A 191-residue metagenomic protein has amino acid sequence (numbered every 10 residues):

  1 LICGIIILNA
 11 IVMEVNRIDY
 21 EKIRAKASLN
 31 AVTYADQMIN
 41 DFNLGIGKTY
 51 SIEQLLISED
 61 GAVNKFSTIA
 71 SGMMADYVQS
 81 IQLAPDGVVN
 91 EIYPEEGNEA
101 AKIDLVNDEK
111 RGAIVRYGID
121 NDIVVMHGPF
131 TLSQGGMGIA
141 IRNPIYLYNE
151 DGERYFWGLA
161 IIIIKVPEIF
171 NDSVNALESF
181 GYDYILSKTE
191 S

Functional and structural regions predicted by a protein language model:
C3-G61: Juxtamembrane extracytoplasmic/periplasmic/luminal helical "stalk" adjacent to the first N-terminal
R24-S28, I57-S191: Intrinsically disordered, low-complexity polar/acidic regions
